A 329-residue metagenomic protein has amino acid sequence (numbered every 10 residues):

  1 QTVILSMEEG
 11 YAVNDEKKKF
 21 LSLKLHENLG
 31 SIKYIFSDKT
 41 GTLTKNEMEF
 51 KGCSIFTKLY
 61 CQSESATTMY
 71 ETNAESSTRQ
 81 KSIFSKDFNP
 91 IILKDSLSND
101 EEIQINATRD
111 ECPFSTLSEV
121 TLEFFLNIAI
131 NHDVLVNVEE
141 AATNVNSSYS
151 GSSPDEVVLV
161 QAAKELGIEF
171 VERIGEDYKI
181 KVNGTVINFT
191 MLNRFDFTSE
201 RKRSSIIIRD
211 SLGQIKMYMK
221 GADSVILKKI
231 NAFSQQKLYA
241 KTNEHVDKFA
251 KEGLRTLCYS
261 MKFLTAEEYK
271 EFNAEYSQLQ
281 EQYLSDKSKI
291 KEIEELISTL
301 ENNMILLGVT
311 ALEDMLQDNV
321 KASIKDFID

Functional and structural regions predicted by a protein language model:
Q1-D329: Conserved cytosolic headpiece of P-type ATPases
